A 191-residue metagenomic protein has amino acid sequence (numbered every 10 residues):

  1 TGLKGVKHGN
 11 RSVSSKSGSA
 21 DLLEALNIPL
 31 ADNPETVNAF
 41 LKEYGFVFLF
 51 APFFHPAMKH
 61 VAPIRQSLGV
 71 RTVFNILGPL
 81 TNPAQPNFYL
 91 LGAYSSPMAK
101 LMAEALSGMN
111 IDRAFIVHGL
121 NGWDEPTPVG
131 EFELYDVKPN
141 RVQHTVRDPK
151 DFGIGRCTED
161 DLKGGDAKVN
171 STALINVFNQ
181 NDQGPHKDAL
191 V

Functional and structural regions predicted by a protein language model:
T1-F40: A generic, well-ordered mixed alpha/beta core segment in the N-terminal half of proteins
E24-A31, T36-V191: Glycine-rich anion-binding loops and their surrounding alpha/beta cores
